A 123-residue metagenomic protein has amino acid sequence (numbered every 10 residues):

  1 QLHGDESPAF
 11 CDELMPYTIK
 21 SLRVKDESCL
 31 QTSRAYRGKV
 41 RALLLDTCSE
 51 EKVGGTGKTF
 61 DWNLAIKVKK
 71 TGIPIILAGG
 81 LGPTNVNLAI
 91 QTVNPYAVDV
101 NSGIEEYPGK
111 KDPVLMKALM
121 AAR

Functional and structural regions predicted by a protein language model:
Q1-L77, G82-N85: Conserved anion-binding
H3-E6, T47-K52, T92-M116: Glycine-rich phosphate-binding active-site loops on the catalytic face of alpha/beta enzymes
A42, I66, A97-D99, R123: Generic alpha-helical hydrophobic packing signal
M116-R123: Charged, glycine-enriched surface loops/patches that mediate electrostatic binding to polyanionic ligands
